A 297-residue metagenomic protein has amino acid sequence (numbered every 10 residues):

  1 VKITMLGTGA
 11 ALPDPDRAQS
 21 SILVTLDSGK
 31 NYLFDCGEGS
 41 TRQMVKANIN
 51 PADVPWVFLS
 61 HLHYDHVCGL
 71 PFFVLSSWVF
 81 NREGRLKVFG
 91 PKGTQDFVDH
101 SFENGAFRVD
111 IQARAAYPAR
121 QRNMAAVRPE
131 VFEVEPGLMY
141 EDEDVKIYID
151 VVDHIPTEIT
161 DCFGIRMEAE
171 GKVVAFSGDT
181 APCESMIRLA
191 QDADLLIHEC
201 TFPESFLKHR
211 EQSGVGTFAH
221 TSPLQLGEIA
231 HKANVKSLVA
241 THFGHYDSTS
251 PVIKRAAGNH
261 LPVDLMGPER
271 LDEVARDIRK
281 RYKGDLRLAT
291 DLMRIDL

Functional and structural regions predicted by a protein language model:
V1-V174, I253, L261, M266-L297: Binuclear metal-dependent hydrolase catalytic cores
G164, V173, A181-T290: Cap/insert and terminal regions of metallo-dependent hydrolase folds
